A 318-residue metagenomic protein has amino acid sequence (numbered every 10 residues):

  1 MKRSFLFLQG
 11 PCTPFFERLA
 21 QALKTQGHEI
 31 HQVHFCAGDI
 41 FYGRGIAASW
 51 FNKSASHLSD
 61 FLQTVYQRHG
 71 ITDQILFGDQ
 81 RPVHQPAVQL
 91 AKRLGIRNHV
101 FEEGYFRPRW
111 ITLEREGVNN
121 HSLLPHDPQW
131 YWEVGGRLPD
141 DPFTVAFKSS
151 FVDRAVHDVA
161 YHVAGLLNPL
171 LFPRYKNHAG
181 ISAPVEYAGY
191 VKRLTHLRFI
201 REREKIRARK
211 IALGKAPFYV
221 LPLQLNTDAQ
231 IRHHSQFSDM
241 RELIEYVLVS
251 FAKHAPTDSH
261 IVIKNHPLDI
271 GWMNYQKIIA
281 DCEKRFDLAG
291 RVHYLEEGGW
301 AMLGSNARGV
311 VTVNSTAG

Functional and structural regions predicted by a protein language model:
M1-C36: N-terminal subdomain of nucleotide-sugar transferases
R3-L8, V65-R81: Short N-terminal targeting/anchoring amphipathic segment
Q26, F172-Q276: Conserved catalytic-core segment of nucleotide-activated headgroup transferases in glycan assembly
G38-A55: N-terminal beta-loop-helix "entrance" segment that forms/cooperates in small-molecule cofactor or anionic ligand
D73-Q85, E296-G318: A donor-sugar binding/catalytic signature common to diverse glycosyltransferases and related nucleotide-sugar
R93-N98, S259: A short helix->loop->beta-strand "cap" motif at the edges of active sites that frequently abuts
H99-H196: Active-site-proximal region of nucleotide-activated glycan assembly enzymes, centered on histidine/acidic-rich loops
K277-L295: Nucleotide-activated donor-binding/catalytic signature segment of Leloir-type glycosyltransferases, i.e., the conserved
